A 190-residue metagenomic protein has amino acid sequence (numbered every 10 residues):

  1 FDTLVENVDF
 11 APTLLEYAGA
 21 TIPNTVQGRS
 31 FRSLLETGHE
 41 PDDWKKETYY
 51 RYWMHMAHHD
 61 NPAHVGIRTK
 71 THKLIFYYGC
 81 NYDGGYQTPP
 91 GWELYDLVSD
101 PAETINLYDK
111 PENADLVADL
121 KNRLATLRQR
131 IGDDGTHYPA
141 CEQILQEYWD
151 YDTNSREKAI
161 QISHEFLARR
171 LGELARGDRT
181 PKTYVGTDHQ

Functional and structural regions predicted by a protein language model:
F1-N7: A short, structured beta-strand-centered segment in the mid-to-C-terminal lobe of catalytic cores from group-transfer
D2, G19, Y108: Conserved short-loop catalytic and cofactor-binding motifs
V8-A11, E16-E93, L97, A102 (+5 more regions): C-terminal cap/loop subdomain of S1 sulfatases and analogous C-terminal strand-loop tails that border
L107-Q190: Long, internal low-complexity/basic segments
